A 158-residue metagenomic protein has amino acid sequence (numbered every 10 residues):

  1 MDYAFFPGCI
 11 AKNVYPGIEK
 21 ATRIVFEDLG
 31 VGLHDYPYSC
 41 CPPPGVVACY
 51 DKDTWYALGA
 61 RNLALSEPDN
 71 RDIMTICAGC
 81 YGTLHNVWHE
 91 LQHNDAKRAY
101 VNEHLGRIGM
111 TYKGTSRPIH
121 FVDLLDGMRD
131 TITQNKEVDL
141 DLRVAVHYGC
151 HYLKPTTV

Functional and structural regions predicted by a protein language model:
M1-V158: Iron-sulfur cluster-binding electron-transfer modules in prokaryotic oxidoreductases
